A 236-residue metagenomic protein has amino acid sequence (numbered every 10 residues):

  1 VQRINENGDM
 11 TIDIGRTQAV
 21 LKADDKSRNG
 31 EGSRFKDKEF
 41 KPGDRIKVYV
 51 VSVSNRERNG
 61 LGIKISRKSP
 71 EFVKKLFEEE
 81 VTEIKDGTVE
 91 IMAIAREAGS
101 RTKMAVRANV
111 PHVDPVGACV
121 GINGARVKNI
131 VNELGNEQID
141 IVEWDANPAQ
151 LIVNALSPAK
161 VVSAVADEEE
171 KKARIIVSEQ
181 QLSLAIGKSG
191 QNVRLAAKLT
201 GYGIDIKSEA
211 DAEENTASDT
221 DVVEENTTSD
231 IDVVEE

Functional and structural regions predicted by a protein language model:
V1-E236: RNA-contacting regions in translation and RNA-metabolism proteins, encompassing KH/S1 modules where present
